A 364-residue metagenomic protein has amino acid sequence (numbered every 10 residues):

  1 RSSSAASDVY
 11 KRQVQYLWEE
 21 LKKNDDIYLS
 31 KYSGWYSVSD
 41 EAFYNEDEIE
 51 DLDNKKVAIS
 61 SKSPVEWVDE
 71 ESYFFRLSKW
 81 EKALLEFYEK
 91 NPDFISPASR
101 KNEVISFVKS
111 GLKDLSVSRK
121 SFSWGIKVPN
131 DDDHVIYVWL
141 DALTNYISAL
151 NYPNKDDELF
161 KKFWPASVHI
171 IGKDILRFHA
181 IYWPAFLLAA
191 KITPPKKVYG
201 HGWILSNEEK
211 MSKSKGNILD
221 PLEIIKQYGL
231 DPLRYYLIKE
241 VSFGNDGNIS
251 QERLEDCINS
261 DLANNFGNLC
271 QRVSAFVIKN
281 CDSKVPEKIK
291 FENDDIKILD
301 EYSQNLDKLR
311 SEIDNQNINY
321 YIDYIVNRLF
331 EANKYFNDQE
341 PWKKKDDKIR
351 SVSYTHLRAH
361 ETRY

Functional and structural regions predicted by a protein language model:
R1-A6, Y10, H356-Y364: Single conserved hydrophobic/aromatic residue that forms the stacking wall/gate of nucleotide- or nucleobase-binding
S4-L112, Y152-L159, C270-L309, L329-D347: Conserved, charged catalytic cores of large soluble enzymes
A6, N24, L140, F178 (+3 more regions): Single, functionally critical "micro-switch" positions that shape active/binding sites and transmembrane helices
R12-Q13, S60-K279, Y321-N327: Structured secondary-structure scaffolds
D246-Q251, Q304-R310: Short, charged/polar, low-complexity loop and linker segments that flank or interrupt alpha-helical bundles
C270, I313-D323, A332, L357-R358 (+1 more regions): C-terminal amphipathic alpha-helical
D307-D323, Q339-Y354: Acidic, serine/threonine- and proline-rich low-complexity regulatory regions
R328, K348-R358, R363: An amphipathic alpha-helical micro-motif enriched in hydrophobic residues with embedded/adjacent acidic residues
